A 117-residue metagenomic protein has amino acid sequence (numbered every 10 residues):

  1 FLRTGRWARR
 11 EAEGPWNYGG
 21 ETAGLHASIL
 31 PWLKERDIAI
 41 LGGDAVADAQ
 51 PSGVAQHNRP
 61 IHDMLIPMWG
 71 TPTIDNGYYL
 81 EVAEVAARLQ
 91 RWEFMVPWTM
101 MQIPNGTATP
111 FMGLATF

Functional and structural regions predicted by a protein language model:
F1-F117: Active-/binding-site microenvironments in catalytic and ligand-binding cores
